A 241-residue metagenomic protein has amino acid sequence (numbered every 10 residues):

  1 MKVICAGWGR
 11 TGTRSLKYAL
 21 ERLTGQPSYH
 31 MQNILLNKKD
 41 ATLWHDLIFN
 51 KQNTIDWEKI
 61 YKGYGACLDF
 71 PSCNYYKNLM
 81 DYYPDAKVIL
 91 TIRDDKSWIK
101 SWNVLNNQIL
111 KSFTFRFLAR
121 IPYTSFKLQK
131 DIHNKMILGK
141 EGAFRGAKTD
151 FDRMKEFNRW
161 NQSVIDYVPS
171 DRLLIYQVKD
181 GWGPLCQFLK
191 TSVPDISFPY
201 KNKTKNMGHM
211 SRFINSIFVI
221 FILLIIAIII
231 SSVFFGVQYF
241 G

Functional and structural regions predicted by a protein language model:
M1-W57: PAPS-dependent sulfotransferase catalytic core
C5-G7, M31-Q32, L68-S72, I92-R93 (+1 more regions): Short His-Asn-centered micro-motif
T13-R14, C73-K77, I99, W182-L185: Short, well-ordered alpha-helical microsegments
T24-Y29, N33, K77-T149, T191: PAPS-dependent sulfotransferase catalytic domain
N33-T42, I89-K100, R159-S216: The conserved 3'-phosphoadenosine-5'-phosphosulfate
H45-L79, Y83: Conserved nucleotide-sensing/catalytic segment adjacent to the nucleotide-binding pocket in NTP-handling enzymes
A119-E141, P194-I228: PAPS-dependent sulfotransferase catalytic core
S231-G241: Juxtamembrane boundary at the C-terminal end of a transmembrane helix
